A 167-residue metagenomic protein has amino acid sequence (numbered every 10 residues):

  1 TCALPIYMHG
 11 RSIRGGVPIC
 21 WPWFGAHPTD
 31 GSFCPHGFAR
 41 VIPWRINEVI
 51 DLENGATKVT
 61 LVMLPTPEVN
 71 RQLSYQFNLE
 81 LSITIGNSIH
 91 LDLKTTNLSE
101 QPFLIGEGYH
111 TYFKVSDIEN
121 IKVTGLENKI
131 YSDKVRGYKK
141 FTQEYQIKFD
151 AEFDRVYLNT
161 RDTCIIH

Functional and structural regions predicted by a protein language model:
C2-L4: Short, small-residue-biased leader/transition segments that mark boundaries at the very start of proteins
V17-W21, H27-D30, F38-I42, N54-A56 (+1 more regions): Membrane engagement elements in two modes
C34-G86: Extended, loop-rich substrate-binding clefts of extracytoplasmic carbohydrate-active enzymes
Y75-L81, E107-T111, Y145: Active-site glycine-rich loop that binds ribose-phosphate moieties when present
L93-S99: Asparagine-centered strand-capping/turn motif at beta-strand->loop junctions
P102-L104, Y112-H167: Active-site/ligand-binding surface loops and adjacent short beta/alpha elements that line catalytic pockets across
